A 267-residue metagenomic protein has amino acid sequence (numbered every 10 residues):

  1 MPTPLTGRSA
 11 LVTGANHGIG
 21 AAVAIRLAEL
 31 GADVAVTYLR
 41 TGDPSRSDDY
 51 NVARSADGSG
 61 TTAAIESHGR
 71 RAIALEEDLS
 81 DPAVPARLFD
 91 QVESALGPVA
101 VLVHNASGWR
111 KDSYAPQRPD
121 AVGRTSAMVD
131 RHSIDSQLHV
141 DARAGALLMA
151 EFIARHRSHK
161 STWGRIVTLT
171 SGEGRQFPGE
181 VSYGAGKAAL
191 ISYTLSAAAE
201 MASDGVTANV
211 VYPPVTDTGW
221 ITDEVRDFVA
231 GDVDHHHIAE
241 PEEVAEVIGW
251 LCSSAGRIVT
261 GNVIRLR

Functional and structural regions predicted by a protein language model:
P4, L96-G97, E240-R267: C-terminal substrate-recognition "lid" of short-chain dehydrogenase/reductases
N16-H17: Conserved glycine-rich cofactor-binding loop
A32-G60: Conserved glycine-rich Rossmann-like NAD(P)H-binding loop of the short-chain dehydrogenase/reductase
S45-Y50, P116-P119, S182, A199 (+3 more regions): A glycine/serine/threonine-rich, flexible loop-to-helix segment that serves as the NAD(P) cofactor-binding "lid"
S55-A56, E76-F89: The beta1-alpha1 cofactor-binding region of Rossmann-like NAD(H)/NADP(H)-dependent oxidoreductases
G108-D112, R118-S133, Q137, R157-A189 (+2 more regions): Catalytic loop of short-chain dehydrogenase/reductase
A202, T207, V259-G261: Short, small/polar-rich loop/turn modules that mediate ligand/substrate recognition or access, typified
